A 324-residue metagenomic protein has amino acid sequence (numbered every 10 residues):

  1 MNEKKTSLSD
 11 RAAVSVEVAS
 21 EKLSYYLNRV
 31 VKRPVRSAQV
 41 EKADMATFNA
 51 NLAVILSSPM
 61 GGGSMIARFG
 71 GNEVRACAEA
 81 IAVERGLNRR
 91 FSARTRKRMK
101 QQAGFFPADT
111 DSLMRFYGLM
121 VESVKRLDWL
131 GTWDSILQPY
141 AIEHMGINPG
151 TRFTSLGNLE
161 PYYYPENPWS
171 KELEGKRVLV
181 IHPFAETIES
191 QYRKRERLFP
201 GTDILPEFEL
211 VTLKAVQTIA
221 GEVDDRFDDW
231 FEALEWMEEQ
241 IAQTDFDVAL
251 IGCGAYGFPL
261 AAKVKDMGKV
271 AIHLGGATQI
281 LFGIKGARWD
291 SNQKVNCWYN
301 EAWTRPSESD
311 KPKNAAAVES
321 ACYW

Functional and structural regions predicted by a protein language model:
N2-F208: Electropositive, gly/pro-rich neighborhoods at or near active sites that engage anionic ligands
F48-L52, L113-L119, E232-D245, Y256-F258: A short, acidic, amphipathic alpha-helical segment used as a generic capping/interface helix at domain edges
A67, L213-V216, L274: Hydrophobic residues at beta-strand termini and immediately following loops that shape nucleotide-binding pockets
G146-S155, V211-W236: Glycine-rich phosphate-binding "P-loop"
V178-V180, D228-W236, S291-R305: A polyampholytic, Gly/Pro-enriched intrinsically disordered region
H182, F246-A261, H273-G275: Glycine-rich anion-binding loop/nest that anchors nucleotide
P259-W324: C-terminal functional extensions of proteins
